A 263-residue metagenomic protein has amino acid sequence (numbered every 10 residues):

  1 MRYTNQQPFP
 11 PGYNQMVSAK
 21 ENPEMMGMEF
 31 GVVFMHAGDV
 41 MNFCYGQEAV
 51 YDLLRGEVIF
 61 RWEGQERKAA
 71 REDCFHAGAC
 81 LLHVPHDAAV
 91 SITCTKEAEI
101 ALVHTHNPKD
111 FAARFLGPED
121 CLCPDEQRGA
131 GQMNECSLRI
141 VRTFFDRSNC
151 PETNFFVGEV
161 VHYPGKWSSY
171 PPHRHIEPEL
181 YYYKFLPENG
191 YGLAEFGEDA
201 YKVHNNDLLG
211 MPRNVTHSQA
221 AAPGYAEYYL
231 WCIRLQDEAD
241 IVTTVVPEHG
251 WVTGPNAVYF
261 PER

Functional and structural regions predicted by a protein language model:
M1-M41, E48-R55, G250-R263: Hydrophobic, proline/glycine-rich low-complexity stretches
F9-V40, N134-L180: A short glycine-rich, His/Asp/Glu-containing loop-to-beta-strand
F30-F34, V50, L81-H83, L102 (+4 more regions): Conserved hydrophobic/aromatic beta-strand scaffold that supports enzyme active sites
V32, A37-T93: Extended, compositionally biased flexible segments
Y45-Q65, P164-G165, Y170, I176-L208 (+2 more regions): Glycine- and acidic-residue-biased ligand/ion/polar-headgroup-sensing regions
F75-T95, T105, V203-G224, L230-R234: Conserved metal-binding segment of the jelly-roll/cupin
H86, C94, L102-N107, F144-F145 (+3 more regions): Short, structured patches in soluble enzyme cores that scaffold and shape functional sites
A98-I140, F156, E195, L230-R263: Double-stranded beta-helix
